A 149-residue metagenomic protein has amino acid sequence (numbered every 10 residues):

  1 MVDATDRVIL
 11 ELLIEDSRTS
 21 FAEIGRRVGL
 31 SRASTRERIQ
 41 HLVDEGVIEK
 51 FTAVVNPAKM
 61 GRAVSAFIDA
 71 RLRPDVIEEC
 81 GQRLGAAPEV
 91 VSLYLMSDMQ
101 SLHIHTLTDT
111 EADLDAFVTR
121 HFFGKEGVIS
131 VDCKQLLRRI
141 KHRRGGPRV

Functional and structural regions predicted by a protein language model:
M1-V149: A compositional/biophysical signature of low hydrophobicity enriched in polar/charged and small residues
